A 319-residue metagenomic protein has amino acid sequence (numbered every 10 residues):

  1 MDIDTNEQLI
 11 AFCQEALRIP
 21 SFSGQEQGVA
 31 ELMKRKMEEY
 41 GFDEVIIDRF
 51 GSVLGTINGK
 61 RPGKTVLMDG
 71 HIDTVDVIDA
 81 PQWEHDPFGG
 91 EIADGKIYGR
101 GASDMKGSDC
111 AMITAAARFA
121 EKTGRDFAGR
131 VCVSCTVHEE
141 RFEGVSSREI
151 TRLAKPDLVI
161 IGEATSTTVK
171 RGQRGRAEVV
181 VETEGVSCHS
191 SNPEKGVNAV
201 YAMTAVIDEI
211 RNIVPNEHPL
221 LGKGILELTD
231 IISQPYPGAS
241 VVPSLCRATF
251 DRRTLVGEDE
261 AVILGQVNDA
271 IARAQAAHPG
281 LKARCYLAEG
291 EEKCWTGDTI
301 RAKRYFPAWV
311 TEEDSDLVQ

Functional and structural regions predicted by a protein language model:
M1-I78, L245-T249, I263-Q266: N-terminal helical capping/dimerization or prosegment-like subdomains of hydrolases acting on amide or phosphate bonds
D4, E182-Q319: Metal-dependent amide/peptide-bond hydrolase catalytic core, centered on the "pita-bread" metallohydrolase fold
E15, T114-E121, A205-R211: Short glycine/serine- and small hydrophobic-enriched flexible loop segments
E39-I46, G89, R284-A288: Short secondary-structure junctions
V45, G55, G90-I92, L228-I231: A structural signal for short hydrophobic beta-strand segments in well-ordered beta-sheet cores
G63-C132: Active-site metal-coordination/substrate-binding segment of hydrolases, especially metallo-dependent peptidases
H85, R174-E178, V241-L245: Short, solvent-exposed loop/turn segments at the edges of secondary structure
M105-R174, E178: Acidic/histidine-rich catalytic neighborhood of metal-dependent amide-processing enzymes
